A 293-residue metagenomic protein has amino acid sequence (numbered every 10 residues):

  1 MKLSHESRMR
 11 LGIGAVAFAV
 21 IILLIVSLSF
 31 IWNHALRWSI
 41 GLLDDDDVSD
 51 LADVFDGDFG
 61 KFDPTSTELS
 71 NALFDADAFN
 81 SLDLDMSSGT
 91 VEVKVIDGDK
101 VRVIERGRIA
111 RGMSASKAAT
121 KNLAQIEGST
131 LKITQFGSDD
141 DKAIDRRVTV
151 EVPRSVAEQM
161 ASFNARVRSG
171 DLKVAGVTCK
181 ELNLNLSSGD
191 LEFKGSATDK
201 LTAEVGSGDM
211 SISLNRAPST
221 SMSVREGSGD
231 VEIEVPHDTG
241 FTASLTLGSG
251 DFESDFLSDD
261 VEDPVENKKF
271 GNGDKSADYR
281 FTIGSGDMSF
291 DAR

Functional and structural regions predicted by a protein language model:
K2-K117, D139-A157, L257-S276: Short acidic/polar N-terminal linker immediately downstream of export determinants
D63-P64, N80-S87, V103-I104, L131-T134 (+7 more regions): Well-ordered beta-strand segments characteristic of repetitive beta-sheet solenoids
S70-L73, T90-I96, K121-L123, R147-V156 (+6 more regions): Short, T/G/N/S-enriched strand-turn elements that build extracellular solenoid repeat scaffolds
M86-S88, M113-E127, I233-L245: Generic detector of contiguous secondary-structure segments
V91, V101, S129-L131, F252 (+1 more regions): Hydrophobic residues embedded in beta-strands of well-ordered beta-sheets
D97, L123-K132, G273-D274: Short, ordered beta-strand-loop transition motifs
K194-R293: Short, surface-exposed interaction patches in beta-rich subdomains that mediate adhesion/assembly near membranes
